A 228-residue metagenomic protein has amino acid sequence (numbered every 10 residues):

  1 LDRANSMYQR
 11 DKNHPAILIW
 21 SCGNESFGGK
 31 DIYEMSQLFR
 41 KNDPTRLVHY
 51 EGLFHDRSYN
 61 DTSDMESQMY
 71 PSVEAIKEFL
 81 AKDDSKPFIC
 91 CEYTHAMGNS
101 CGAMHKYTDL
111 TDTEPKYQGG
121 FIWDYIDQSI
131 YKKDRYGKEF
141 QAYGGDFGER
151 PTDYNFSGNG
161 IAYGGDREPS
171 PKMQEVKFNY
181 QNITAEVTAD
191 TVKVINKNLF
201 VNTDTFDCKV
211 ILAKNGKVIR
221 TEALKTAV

Functional and structural regions predicted by a protein language model:
L1-A189, N198-D204, K209-K217: Extended substrate-binding grooves/exosites of carbohydrate-active enzymes
R220-V228: Solvent-exposed serine/threonine-rich low-complexity stretches and specific carbohydrate-binding patches
